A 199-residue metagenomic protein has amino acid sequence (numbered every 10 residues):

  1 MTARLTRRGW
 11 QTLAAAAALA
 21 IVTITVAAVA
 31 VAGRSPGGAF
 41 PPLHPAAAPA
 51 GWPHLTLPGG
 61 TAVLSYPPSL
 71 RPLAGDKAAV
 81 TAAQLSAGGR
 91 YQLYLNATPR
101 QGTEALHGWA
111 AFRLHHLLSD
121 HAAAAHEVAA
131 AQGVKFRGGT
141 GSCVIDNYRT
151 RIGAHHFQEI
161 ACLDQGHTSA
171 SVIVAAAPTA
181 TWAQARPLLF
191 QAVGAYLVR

Functional and structural regions predicted by a protein language model:
M1-G88, I152-H155, Q165-G166, A175-R199: N-terminal targeting sequences that direct proteins away from the cytosol to non-cytosolic compartments
L5-Q11, A39-F40, P45, P72-T179: Conserved polar/disulfide-associated segments of primarily extracytoplasmic proteins
